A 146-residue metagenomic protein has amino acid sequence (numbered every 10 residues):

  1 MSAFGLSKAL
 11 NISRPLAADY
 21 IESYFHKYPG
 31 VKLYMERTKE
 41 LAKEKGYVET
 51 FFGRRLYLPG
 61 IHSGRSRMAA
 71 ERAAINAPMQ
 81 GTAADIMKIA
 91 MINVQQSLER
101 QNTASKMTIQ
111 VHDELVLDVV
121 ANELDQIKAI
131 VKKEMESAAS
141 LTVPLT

Functional and structural regions predicted by a protein language model:
M1-T103, I109, V120: Conserved catalytic core of nucleic-acid polymerases
V94-T146: C-terminal structured "cap/appendage" subdomains that terminate the fold
